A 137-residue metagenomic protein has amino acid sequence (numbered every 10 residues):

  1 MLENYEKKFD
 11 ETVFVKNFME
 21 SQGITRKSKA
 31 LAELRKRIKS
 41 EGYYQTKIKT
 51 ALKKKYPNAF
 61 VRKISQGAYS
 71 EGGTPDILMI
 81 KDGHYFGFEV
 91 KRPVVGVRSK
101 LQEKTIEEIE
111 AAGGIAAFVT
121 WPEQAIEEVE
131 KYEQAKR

Functional and structural regions predicted by a protein language model:
M1-R137: Catalytic phosphate/metal-binding cores of nucleic-acid and nucleotide-processing enzymes, i.e., regions that mediate
